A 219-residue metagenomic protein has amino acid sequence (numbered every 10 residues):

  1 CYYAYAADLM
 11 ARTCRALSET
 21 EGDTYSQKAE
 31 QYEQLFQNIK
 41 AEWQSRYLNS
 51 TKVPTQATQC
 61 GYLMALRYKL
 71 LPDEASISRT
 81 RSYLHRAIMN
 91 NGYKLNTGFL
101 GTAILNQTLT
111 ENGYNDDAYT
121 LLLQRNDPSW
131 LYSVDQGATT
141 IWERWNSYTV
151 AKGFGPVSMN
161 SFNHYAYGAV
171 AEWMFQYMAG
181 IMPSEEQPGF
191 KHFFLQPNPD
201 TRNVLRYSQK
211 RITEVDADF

Functional and structural regions predicted by a protein language model:
C1-D8, A65, F99, A103-L105 (+1 more regions): Active-site-proximal alpha-helical
Y2-F154: Catalytic cores of carbohydrate-active enzymes
Q34, N38, D116-F219: Non-catalytic C-terminal accessory modules of carbohydrate-active enzymes
